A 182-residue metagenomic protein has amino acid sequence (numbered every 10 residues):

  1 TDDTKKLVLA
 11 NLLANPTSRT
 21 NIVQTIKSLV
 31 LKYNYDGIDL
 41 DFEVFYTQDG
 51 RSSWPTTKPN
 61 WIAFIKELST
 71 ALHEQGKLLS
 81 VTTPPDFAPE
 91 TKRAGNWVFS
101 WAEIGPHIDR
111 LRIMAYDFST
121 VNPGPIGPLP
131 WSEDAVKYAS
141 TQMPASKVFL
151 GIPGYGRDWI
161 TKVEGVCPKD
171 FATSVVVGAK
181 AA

Functional and structural regions predicted by a protein language model:
T1-Q48, F64-A88: Substrate-binding cleft and catalytic face of glycoside hydrolase catalytic domains, especially the flexible beta-alpha
Y46-A182: Substrate-binding surface in catalytic domains of secreted glycosidases
